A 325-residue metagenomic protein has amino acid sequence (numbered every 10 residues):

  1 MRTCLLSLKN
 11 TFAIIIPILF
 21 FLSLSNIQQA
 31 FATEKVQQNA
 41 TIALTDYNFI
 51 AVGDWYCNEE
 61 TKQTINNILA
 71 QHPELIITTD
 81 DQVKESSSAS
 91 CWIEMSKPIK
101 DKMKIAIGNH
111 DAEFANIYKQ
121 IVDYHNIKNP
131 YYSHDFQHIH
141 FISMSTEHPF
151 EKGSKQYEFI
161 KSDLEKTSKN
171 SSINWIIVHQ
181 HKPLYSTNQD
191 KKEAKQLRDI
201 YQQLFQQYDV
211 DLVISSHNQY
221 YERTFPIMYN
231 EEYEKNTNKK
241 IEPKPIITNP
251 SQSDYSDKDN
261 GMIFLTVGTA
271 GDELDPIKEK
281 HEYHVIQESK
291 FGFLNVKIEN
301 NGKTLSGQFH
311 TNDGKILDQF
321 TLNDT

Functional and structural regions predicted by a protein language model:
T3-I15: Bacterial N-terminal signal peptides that target proteins for export
A13-N26: Bacterial N-terminal signal peptides
F31-S90, T187: N-terminal active-site segment of His-dependent metallophosphoesterases
T33-K35, N260, E273-T325: A short C-terminal boundary segment appended to hydrolase-like catalytic domains
K35-N58, Q156-K195, A270, N323: Mobile, glycine- and charge-enriched loop segments and immediately flanking short secondary-structure elements within
F49-A51, I76-T78, I105-A106, V178 (+1 more regions): Residue-level marker for buried hydrophobic side chains located in beta-strands that build the well-ordered beta-sheet
D54, D80-D81, G108-N109, H181 (+1 more regions): Active-site glycine-centered loops adjacent to acidic/histidine catalytic or metal-binding residues that shape
S87-S172, I176, K191-Y201, Q206-L212 (+2 more regions): Extended active-site neighborhood of metal-dependent phosphoesterases/phosphodiesterases
